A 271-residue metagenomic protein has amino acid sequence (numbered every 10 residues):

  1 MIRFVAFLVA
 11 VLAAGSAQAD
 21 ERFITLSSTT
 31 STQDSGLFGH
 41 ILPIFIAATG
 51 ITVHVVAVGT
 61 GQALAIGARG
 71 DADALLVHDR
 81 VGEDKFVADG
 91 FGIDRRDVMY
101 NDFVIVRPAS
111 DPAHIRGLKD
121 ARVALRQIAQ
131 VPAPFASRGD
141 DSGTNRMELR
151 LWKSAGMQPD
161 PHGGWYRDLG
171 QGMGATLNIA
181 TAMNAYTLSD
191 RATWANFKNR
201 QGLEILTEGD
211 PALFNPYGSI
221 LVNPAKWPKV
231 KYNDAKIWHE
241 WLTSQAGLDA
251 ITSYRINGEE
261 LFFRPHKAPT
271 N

Functional and structural regions predicted by a protein language model:
M1-V5: Bacterial N-terminal signal peptides that target proteins for export
F7-A10: Hydrophobic helical h-region of N-terminal Sec-dependent signal peptides in bacterial secretory/periplasmic proteins
A14-S16: N-terminal signal peptide c-region/cleavage motif recognized by signal peptidases
D20-T52, V56, G61, A65-D71 (+4 more regions): Exported/periplasmic ABC-transporter solute-binding proteins
G70, N101-D102: Short, conserved active-site loops that position catalytic residues or coordinate cofactors/metal ions across diverse
A74-Y100: Acidic, polar ligand-binding/catalytic clefts
I105: Serine endopeptidase catalytic core focused on the charge-relay Asp
